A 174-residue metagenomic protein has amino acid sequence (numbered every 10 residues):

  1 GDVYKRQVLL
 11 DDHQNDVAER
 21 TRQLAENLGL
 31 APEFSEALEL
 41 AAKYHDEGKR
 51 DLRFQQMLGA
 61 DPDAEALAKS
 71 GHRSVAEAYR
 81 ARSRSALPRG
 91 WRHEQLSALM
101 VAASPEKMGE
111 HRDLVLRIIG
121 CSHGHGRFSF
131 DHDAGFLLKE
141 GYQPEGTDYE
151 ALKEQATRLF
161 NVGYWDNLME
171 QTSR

Functional and structural regions predicted by a protein language model:
V3-Y4: Short, small-residue-biased leader/transition segments that mark boundaries at the very start of proteins
Q7-Q23, A37, K43-Y44: Phosphate-binding active sites in nucleotide-utilizing proteins
G29-R174: Divalent metal-dependent catalytic cores for phosphoryl transfer on phosphate-bearing substrates
